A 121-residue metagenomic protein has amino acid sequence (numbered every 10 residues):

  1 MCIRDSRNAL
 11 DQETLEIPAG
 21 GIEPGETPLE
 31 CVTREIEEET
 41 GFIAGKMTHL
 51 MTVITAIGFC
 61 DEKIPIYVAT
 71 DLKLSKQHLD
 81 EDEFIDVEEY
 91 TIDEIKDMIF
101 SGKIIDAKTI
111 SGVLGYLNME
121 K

Functional and structural regions predicted by a protein language model:
R4-R34, L72, Q77: Conserved Nudix-box catalytic region and its N-terminal flanking loop in Nudix hydrolases and closely related
E16, F59, H78-E83: Short glycine-enriched loop/turn motifs at secondary-structure junctions
E16, I66, E89: Short aromatic/basic micro-patch
P24, H49, I57, D82-K121: Nudix hydrolase/Nudix homology domain
I43-L50: A short coil-to-beta-strand element that immediately follows conserved catalytic motifs
V53-K76: Active-site-adjacent beta-strand/loop module that shapes the phosphate/pyrophosphate-binding cleft
